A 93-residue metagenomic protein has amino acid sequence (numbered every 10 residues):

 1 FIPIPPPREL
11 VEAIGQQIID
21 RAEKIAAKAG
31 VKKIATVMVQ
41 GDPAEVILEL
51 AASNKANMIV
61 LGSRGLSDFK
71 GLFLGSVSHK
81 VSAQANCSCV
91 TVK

Functional and structural regions predicted by a protein language model:
F1-Q17: Acidic, proline/glycine-rich short linear motifs
I2, A52-K55, V77-S78: Short, hinge-like loop/turn segments at secondary-structure boundaries
E9, D20, K24-I59: Structural beta-alpha unit
Q16, A44-E45, G75: Glycine-rich phosphate-binding loop at the start of an alpha helix
M58-A83: Glycine-rich, Arg-bearing micro-motifs that act as flexible, cationic patches
C87-V92: Short, flexible loop segments at boundaries between secondary-structure elements
